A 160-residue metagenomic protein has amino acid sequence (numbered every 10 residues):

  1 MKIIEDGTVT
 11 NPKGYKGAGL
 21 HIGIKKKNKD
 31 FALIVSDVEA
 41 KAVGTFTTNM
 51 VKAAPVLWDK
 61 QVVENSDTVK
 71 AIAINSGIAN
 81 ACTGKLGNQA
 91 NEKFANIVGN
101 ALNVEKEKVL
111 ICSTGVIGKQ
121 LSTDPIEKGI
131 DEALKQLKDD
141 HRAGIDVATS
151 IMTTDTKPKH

Functional and structural regions predicted by a protein language model:
M1-N49: N-terminal amphipathic/basic leader segments beginning at the initiator methionine
I34-V35, A73-N75, I111-S113: Short beta-strand segments
A40, G77-A81, V116: A short, flexible beta-alpha/helix-coil linker loop
T45, G84-L86, Q120-I126: Short acidic, glycine/serine/threonine-rich loops at helix termini
T48-L57, K85-K93: Glycine-rich anion/phosphate-binding loops
P55-N65: Short, charged beta->alpha transition segments
A73-L102: Alpha-helical support elements that line or immediately flank enzyme active sites and cofactor-binding pockets
K93, I97-H160: Glycine-rich, mobile lid/loop segments that gate access to catalytic sites or pores
